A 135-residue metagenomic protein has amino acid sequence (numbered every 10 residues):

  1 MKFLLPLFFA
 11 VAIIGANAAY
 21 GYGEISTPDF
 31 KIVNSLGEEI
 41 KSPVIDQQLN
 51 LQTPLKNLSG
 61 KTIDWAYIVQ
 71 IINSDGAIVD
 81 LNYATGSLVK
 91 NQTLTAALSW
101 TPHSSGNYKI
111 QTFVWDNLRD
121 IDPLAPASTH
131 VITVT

Functional and structural regions predicted by a protein language model:
Y20-I45, T135: Short, compositionally biased P/S/T/A/G/V-rich stretches that sit at domain boundaries
P43, N57-D64: A short beta-turn/strand-edge loop motif at beta-sheet boundaries
Q48, T62-D64, T93, S105-K109: Extracellular Ig-like/FN3 beta-sandwich strand-entry sites
N50-L58: Short edge beta-strand/loop segments characteristic of extracellular beta-sandwich folds
G86-L94: Short proline/glycine- and polar residue-rich coil/turn motifs
A96-S105, W115-N117: Short, hydrophobic beta-strand segments
I121-T135: Short beta-strand elements
